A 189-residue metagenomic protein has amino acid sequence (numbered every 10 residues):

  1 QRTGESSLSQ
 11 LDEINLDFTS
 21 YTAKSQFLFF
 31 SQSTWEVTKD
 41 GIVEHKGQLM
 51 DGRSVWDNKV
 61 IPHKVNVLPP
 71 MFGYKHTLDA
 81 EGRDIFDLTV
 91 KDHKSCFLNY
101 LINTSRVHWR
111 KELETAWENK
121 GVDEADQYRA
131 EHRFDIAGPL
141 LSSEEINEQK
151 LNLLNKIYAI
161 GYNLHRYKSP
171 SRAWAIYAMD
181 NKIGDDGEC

Functional and structural regions predicted by a protein language model:
R2-K39: Extended, Lys/Arg-enriched charged tracts that mediate electrostatic binding to polyanionic substrates
W35-C189: P-loop NTPase catalytic core of nucleic-acid-dependent motor ATPases
